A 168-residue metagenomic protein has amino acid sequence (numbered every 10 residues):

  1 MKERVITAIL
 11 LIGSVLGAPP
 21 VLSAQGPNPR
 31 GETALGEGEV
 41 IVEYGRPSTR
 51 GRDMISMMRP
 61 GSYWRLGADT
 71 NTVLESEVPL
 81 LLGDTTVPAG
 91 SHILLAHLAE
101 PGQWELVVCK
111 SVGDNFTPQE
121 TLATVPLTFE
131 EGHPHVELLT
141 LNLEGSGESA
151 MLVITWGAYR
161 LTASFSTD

Functional and structural regions predicted by a protein language model:
M1-R4: Positively charged n-region of N-terminal signal peptides that target proteins for export
T7, M57-R59, V108: A near-ubiquitous, low-amplitude feature marking generic local secondary-structure context
T7-A18: Bacterial N-terminal signal peptides
L22-S62, L98, G113-D168: Primarily secretory-pathway and cell-envelope proteins
R65-V112: Mid-length scaffold segments of soluble, non-membrane domains
